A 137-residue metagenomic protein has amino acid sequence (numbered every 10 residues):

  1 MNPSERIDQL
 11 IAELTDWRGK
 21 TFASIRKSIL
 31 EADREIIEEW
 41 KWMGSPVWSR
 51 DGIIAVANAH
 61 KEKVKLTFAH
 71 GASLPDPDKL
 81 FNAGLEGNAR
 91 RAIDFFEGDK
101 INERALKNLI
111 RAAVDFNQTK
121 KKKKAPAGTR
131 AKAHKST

Functional and structural regions predicted by a protein language model:
M1-T137: Charge-dense, helix-prone N-terminal extensions
